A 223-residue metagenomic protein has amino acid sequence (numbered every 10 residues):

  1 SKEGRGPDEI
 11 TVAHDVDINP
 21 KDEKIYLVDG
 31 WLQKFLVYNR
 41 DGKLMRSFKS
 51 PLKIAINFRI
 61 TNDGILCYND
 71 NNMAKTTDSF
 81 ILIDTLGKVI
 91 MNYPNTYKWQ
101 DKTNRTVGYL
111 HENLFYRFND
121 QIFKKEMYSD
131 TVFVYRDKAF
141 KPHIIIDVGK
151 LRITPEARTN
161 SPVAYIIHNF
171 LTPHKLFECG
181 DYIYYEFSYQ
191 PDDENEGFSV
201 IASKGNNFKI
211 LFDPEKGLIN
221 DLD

Functional and structural regions predicted by a protein language model:
S1-D22: Blade-loop segments of beta-propeller domains
S1-K2, L32-K49, K75-K102, F133-H168 (+1 more regions): Surface-exposed loop/turn elements that mediate protein-protein interactions on large endomembrane-trafficking
I10-V16, K53-T61, R105-N113, L171-K175 (+1 more regions): Repeated scaffold domains used in trafficking and secretory/extracellular systems, primarily beta-propellers
I18-D22, I60-N62, R117-F118, E178-C179: Residue-level detector of Asp-centered blade-edge/turn motifs that repeat once per structural unit in beta-propeller
I25, I65-L66, I122, I183: Hydrophobic beta-strand positions that form the internal "hydrophobic ladder" of WD40/Gbeta-like beta-propeller blades
L27-G30, Y68-N71, K124-M127, F187: Conserved beta-strand positions in repeat-built beta-propeller and related beta-rich domains
R59-I60, I65-F115, F123: Solenoidal tandem-repeat scaffolds enriched in leucines and small polar residues
G108-Y135, F140-P142: A conserved active-site cap/scaffold subdomain adjacent to cofactor or substrate pockets
